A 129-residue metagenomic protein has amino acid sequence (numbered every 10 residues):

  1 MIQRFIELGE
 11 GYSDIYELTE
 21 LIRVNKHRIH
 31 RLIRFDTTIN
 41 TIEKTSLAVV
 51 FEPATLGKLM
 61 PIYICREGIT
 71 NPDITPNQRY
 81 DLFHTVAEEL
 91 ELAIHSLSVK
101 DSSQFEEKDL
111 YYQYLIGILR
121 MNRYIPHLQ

Functional and structural regions predicted by a protein language model:
M1-N40: Charge-rich, low-complexity N-terminal segments
R4-E7, G11, V49, H95-S103: Generic detection of short hydrophobic beta-strand segments and adjacent strand-loop junctions
D36-L59: Compact, well-ordered interaction domains used in eukaryotic information-processing assemblies
P53-L110, R120: Amphipathic protein-protein interaction modules
G117-R123: Short, well-ordered, aromatic-rich surface patches in folded extracellular/luminal domains
Y124-Q129: Short acidic DE-rich linear segments
